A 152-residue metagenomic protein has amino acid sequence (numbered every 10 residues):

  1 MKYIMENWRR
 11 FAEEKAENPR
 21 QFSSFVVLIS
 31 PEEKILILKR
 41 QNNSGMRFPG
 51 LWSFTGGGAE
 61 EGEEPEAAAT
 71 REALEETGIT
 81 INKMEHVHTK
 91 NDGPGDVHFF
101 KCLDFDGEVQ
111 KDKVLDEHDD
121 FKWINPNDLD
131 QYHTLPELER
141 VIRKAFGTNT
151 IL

Functional and structural regions predicted by a protein language model:
M1-A16: Short acidic, low-complexity intrinsically disordered linear motifs used for protein-protein interactions
K2, S53, W123: Short aromatic/basic micro-patch
A16-L36, T55: Conserved N-terminal beta-strand and adjoining loop/helix that marks the start of the Nudix/MutT-like hydrolase domain
N18, V27, N43-G45, K90 (+1 more regions): Short secondary-structure boundary/capping segments
Q21, P49-F54, P94-V97: Short connector loops at helix/strand junctions that flank enzyme active sites, especially segments positioning acidic
K34-E75: Conserved Nudix-box catalytic region and its N-terminal flanking loop in Nudix hydrolases and closely related
G58-A145, I151: Unchanged
